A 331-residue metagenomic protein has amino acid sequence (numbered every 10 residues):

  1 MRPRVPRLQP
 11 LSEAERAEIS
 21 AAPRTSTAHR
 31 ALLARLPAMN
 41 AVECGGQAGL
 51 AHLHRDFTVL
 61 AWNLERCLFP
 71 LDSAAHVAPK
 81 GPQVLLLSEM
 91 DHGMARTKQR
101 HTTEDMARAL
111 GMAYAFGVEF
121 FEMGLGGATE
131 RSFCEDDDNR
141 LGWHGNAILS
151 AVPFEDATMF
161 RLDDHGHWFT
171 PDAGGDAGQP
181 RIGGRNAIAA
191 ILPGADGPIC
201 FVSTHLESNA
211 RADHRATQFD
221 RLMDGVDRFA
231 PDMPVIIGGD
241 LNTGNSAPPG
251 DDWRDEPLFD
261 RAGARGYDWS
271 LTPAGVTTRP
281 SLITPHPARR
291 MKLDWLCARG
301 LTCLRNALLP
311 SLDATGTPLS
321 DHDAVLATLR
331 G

Functional and structural regions predicted by a protein language model:
P3-L11, I19-G45, D91-A195: Structured beta-strand-rich core segments of catalytic domains in phosphoester-bond hydrolases
R4, A113-I148, T243-L319: Active site of divalent-metal-dependent phosphoester/diester hydrolases
R30-A61, A74-V84, A113: Eukaryote-specific, low-hydrophobicity, charge-rich regions
R55, T102, G142-G145, G184-I188 (+4 more regions): Residues that flank catalytic or metal-binding motifs in active/ligand-binding sites
T58-L64, S73-Q99, A115-E119, L149 (+5 more regions): Active-site beta-strand/loop signature of hydrolases that rely on acidic residues for catalysis
N63-L71, H92-T97, P180, A210-D213 (+1 more regions): Acidic-and-aromatic substrate-binding clefts and catalytic sites of carbohydrate-active enzymes
F69-P70, G93-R96, M123-G127, A157 (+5 more regions): Short catalytic/ligand-binding loop motif for oxyanion handling, primarily in non-cytosolic enzymes, centered on
P153-T158, I199, T302-R305: Short helix-loop capping/hinge motifs at secondary-structure junctions, enriched in acidic/polar residues
